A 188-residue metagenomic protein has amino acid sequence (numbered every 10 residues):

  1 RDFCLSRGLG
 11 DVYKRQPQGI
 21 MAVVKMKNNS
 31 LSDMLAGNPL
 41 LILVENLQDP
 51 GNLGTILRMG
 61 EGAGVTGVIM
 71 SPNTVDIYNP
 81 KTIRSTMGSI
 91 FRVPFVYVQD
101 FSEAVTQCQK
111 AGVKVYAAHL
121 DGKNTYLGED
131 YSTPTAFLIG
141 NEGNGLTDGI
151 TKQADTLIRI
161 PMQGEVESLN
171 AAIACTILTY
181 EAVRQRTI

Functional and structural regions predicted by a protein language model:
R1, V96, I158: General small-molecule cofactor/ligand-binding pocket signal
R1-Y13: Single conserved hydrophobic/aromatic residue that forms the stacking wall/gate of nucleotide- or nucleobase-binding
L5, L43, Y116, I158 (+1 more regions): Conserved Rossmann-like nucleotide-binding pocket used by diverse enzymes that bind dinucleotide cofactors
D11, A104-T106, S168-A171: Short, charged, surface-exposed secondary-structure boundary motifs
G19, G62-A63, I77, T82-I90 (+1 more regions): Structured adenosyl-cofactor binding patch, chiefly the S-adenosyl-L-methionine
A22: Glycine-rich phosphate-binding loops that contact phosphosugars or nucleotide phosphates
N29-G122: RNA substrate-binding interface of SAM-dependent RNA methyltransferases
Y116-V166, N170: Active-site/ligand-binding-proximal alpha/beta "capping" segment
